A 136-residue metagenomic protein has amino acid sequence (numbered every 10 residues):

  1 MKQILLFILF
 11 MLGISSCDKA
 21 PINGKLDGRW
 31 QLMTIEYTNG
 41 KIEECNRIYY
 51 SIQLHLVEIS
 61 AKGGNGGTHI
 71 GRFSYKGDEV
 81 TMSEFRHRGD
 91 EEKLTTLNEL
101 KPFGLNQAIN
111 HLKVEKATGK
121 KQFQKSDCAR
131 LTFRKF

Functional and structural regions predicted by a protein language model:
M1-C17: Sec-dependent bacterial lipoprotein signal peptides
C17-Q31: N-terminal helix-cap/turn-to-beta initiation motif at the start of protein domains
D27, M33, E44-I52, G71: Exposed, flexible binding/inhibitory loops of compact, secreted disulfide-stabilized domains
E36-E44, L56-K120: Contiguous, well-ordered beta-strand patches that form the walls/edges of small beta-barrel/beta-sandwich domains
S126-K135: Short, low-complexity, Pro/Ser/Thr/Gly-rich segments in the mature regions of secreted, periplasmic
